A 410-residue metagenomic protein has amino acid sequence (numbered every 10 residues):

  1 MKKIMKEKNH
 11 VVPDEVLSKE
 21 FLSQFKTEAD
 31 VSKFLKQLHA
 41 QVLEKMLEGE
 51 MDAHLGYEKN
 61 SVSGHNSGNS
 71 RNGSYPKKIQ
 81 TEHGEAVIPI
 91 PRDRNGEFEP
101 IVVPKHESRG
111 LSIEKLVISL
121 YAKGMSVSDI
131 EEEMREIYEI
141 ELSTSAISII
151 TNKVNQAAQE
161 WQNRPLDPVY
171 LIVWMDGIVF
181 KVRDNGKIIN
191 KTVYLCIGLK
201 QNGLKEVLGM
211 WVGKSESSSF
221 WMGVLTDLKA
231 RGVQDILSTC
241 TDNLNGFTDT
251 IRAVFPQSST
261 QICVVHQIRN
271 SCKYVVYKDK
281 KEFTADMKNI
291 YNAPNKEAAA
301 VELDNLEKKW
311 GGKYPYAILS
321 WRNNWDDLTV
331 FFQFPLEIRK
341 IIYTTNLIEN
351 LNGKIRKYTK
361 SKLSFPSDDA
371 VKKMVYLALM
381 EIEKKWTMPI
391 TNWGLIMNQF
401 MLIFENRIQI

Functional and structural regions predicted by a protein language model:
M1-G73, Q80-H83: Subset of Sec-pathway N-terminal targeting signals
A53-H65, N69, Q156-P168, F180-N185 (+1 more regions): Active-site phosphate-binding and catalytic loops of NTP-dependent enzymes
G68-K123, E139-I149, P168: Basic, short loop/linker segments at the boundary and entry of helix-turn-helix/winged-helix-like folds
P91-R94, I101-E107, I140, T144 (+7 more regions): RNase H-like nuclease fold core
S128-E139: DNA-recognition alpha helix
S238-N245, T250-D286: Conserved beta-strand -> loop -> alpha-helix junction used to position metal-binding or nucleic-acid-contacting
P256, N289-I410: Acidic/histidine-rich catalytic cores and adjacent linkers of DNA breakage/strand-transfer/modification proteins
